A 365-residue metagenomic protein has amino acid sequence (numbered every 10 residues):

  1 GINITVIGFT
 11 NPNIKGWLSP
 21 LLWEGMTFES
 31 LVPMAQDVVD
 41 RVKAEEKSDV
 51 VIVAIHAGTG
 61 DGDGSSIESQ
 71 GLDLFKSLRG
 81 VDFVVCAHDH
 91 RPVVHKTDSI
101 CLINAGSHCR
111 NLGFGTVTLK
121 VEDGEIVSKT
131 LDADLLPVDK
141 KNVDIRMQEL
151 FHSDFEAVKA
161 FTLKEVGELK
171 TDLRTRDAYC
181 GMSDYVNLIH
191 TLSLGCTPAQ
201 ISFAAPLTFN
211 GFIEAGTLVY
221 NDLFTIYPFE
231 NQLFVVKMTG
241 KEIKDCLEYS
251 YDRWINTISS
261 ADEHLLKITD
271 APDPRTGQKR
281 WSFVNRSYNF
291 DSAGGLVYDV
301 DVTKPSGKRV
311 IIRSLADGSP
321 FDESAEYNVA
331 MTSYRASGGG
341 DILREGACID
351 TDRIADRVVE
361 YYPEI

Functional and structural regions predicted by a protein language model:
G1-V50, G124: Binuclear metal-dependent hydrolase catalytic cores centered on His/Asp/Glu-rich metal-binding motifs
I2-G16, I52-A54, C101-A105, T130-A133 (+1 more regions): Active-site-proximal beta-strand elements of phosphoester/diester hydrolases
I2-T5, A44-V51, R79-D82, S99 (+2 more regions): Loop/turn elements at helix/coil->beta-strand transitions in domains of secreted/extracellular proteins
T10-P12, H56-G60, V85-P92, G106-H108 (+1 more regions): Catalytic metal-binding/acid-base residues of hydrolase active sites
W17-S30, D37, A105-I365: Catalytic centers of hydrolytic enzymes
L31-R79, V94: Domain-core and long-helix interface of multi-subunit machines
I52-I55, F83-A87, I103-N104, I201-A205 (+1 more regions): General beta-strand structural signal in soluble alpha/beta enzymes
S66-V121: Conserved beta-sheet core of the metallophosphoesterase superfamily
